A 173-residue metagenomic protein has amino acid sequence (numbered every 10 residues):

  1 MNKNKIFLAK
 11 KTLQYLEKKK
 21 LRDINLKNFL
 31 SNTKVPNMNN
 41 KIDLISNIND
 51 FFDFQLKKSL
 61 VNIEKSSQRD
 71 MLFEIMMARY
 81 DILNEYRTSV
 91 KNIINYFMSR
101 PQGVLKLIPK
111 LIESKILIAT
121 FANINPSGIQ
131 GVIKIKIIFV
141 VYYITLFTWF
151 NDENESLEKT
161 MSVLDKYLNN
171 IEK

Functional and structural regions predicted by a protein language model:
M1-L30, V35, I45-S46, D50: Short, amphipathic alpha-helix enriched in basic
K11-K18, Q55-S59, I93, V141-D152: Solvent-exposed, amphipathic alpha-helical segments
N49-L60, P101: Short, basic, alpha-helical segments at the C-terminal edge of helix-turn-helix-like DNA-binding modules
K57-L60, I112-I129, D165-N169: Short amphipathic alpha-helical segments and their helix-coil junctions
V61-N92, S99: Hydrophobic alpha-helical connector segments
P101-I124, V132-Y143: Amphipathic alpha-helical packing segments from all-alpha helical-bundle domains
Q130-F150, V163-N170: Hydrophobic alpha-helical segments that form the core of small-molecule binding pockets and/or dimer interfaces
E153-M161: Short conserved catalytic/interaction loops centered on acidic-Pro-aromatic/His motifs
